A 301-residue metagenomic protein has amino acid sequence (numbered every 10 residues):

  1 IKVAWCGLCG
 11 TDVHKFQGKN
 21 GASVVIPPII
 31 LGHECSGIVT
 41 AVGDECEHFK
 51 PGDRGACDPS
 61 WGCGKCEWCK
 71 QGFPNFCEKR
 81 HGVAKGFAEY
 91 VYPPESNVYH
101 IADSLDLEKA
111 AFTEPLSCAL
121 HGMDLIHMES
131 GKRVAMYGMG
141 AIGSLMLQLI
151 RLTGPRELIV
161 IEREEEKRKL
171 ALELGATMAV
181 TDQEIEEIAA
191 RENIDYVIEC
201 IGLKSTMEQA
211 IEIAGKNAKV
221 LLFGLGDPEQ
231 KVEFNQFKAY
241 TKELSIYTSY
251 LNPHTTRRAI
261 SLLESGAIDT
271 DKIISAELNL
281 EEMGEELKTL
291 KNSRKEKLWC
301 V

Functional and structural regions predicted by a protein language model:
I1-C6, N20-E67, A102-L105: Glycine-rich beta-strand-centered segment in the early N-terminal region that forms part of a ligand/cofactor-binding
W61-Y137: NAD(P)H dinucleotide-binding glycine-rich loop of Rossmann-like/cofactor-binding domains, especially the beta1-alpha1
L105-E184: Mid-domain Rossmann-like dinucleotide-binding core that forms the NAD(H)/NADP(H) cofactor-binding site
Q183-E192: Short amphipathic alpha-helix with an adjacent loop that forms part of the alpha/beta core around
R191, L221-L222, P228, L244 (+2 more regions): C-terminal capping/lid region of NAD(P)-dependent oxidoreductase domains
I194-C200, K219: Short SAM/SAH-binding signature in class I
K204-A267: Glycine-rich phosphate-binding loop and adjacent beta-alpha segment of Rossmann(oid) nucleotide-cofactor-binding
